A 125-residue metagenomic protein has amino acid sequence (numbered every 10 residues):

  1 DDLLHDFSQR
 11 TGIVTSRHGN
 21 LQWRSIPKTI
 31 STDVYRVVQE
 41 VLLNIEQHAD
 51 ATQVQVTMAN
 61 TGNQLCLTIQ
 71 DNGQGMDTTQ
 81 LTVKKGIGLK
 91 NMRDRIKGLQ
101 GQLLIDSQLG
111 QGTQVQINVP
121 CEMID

Functional and structural regions predicted by a protein language model:
D1-D125: Coiled-coil dimerization/phosphotransfer module
